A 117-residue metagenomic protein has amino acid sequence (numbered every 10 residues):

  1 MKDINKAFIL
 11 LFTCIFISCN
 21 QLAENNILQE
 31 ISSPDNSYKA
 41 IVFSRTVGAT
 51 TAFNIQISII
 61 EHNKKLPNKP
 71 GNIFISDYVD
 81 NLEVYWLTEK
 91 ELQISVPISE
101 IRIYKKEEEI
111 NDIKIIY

Functional and structural regions predicted by a protein language model:
I4-N5, N20, S76-Y117: Acidic, small-residue rich beta-repeat scaffolds with periodic aromatic anchors
N5, N26-L28, I41-R45, P70 (+1 more regions): Residue-level detector of functional hotspots within protein domains
I9-T13: Hydrophobic helical h-region of N-terminal Sec-dependent signal peptides in bacterial secretory/periplasmic proteins
C19-K65: N-terminal export/targeting and maturation segments
T51, N68, I103-K105: Generic domain-boundary/flexible-linker signal
N54-E83: Acidic, aromatic-enriched beta-alpha/helix-loop junctions
